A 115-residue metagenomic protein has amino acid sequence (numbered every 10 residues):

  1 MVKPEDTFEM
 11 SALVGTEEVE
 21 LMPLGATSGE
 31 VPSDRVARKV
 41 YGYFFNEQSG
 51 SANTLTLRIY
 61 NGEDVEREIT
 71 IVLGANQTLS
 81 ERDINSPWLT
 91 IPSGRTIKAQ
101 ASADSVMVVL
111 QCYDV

Functional and structural regions predicted by a protein language model:
M1-R35, E47, S93, Q100-V115: C-terminal interaction-tip segments
E18, E68-T70, W88: Well-ordered beta-strand positions in beta-sheet-rich domains
K39-V40, A52-T56, S105-V109: Exposed beta-strand and adjacent loop surfaces of beta-rich binding modules that mediate intermolecular recognition
Y41-F45: Short edge beta-strand/loop segments characteristic of extracellular beta-sandwich folds
Q48-G50, E63, Q77, A103-S105: Residues that cap or initiate secondary-structure elements
G50-I71: Short, surface-exposed beta-strand/strand-loop-strand elements in extracellular ectodomains
R58, I97-Q100: Short conserved beta-strand and strand-loop elements enriched in small hydrophobics with frequent Asp/Gly
N76-G94: Beta-sandwich interaction modules
